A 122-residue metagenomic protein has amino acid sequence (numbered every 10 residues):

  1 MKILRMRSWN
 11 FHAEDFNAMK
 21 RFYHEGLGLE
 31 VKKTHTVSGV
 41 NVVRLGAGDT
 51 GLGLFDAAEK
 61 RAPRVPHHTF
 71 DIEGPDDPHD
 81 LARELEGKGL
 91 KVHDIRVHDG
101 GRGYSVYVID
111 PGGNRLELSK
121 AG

Functional and structural regions predicted by a protein language model:
M1-N17, V65-F70: N-terminal beta-strand motif that seeds the catalytic metal site of vicinal oxygen chelate
K2, A82-R83, G87-G122: Vicinal oxygen chelate
N10-L52: Core segments of cupin and vicinal oxygen chelate
A18, D76-D80: Short, conserved charged micro-motifs
V37-N41, A62, D99-Y104: Short acidic/glycine-enriched loop/turn segments that link adjacent beta-strands
D49-G53, A62, G112-L116: Short, charged/polar, Gly/Pro-enriched secondary-structure boundary elements
